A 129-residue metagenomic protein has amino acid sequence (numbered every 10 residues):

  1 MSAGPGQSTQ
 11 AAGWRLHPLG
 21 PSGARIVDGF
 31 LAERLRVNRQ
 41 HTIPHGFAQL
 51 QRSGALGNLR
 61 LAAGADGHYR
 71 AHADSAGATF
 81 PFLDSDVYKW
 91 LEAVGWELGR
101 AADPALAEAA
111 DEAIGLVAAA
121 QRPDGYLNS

Functional and structural regions predicted by a protein language model:
M1-S129: Glycan-recognition and catalytic cores of secretory/periplasmic carbohydrate-active enzymes
